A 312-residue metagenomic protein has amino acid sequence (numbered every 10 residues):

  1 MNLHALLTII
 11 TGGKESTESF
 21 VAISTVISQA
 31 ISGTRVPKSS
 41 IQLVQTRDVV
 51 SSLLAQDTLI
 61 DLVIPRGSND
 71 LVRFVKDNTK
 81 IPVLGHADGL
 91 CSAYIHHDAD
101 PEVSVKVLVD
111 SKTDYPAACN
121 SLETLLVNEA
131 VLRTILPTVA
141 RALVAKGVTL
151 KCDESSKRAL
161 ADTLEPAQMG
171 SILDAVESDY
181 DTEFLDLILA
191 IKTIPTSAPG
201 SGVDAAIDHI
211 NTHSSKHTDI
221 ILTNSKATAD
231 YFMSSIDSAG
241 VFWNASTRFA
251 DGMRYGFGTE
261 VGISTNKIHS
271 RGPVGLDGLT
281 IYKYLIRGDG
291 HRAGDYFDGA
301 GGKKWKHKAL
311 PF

Functional and structural regions predicted by a protein language model:
N2-D98: Rossmann-like NAD(P) dinucleotide-binding subdomain of oxidoreductase/dehydrogenase enzymes
L6-I9, S39-Q42, D61-L62, I81-L84 (+8 more regions): Structural motif
V26-T34, L53-Q56, N78-P82, H86 (+9 more regions): Change "in soluble alpha/beta enzymes" to "in soluble alpha/beta proteins
R35-S40, P116-S121, T149-S155, T218-L222 (+2 more regions): Flexible, glycine/charged-enriched surface loops at secondary-structure junctions
R73, S92-A99, L160-T163, D251-R254: Short, charged, surface-exposed secondary-structure boundary motifs
C91, I95-D98, V103-E154: A conserved active-site cap/scaffold subdomain adjacent to cofactor or substrate pockets
E129-S246: NAD(P)-dependent aldehyde/semialdehyde dehydrogenase
T138, V203, D208-F312: C-terminal core of ALDH-fold dehydrogenases
